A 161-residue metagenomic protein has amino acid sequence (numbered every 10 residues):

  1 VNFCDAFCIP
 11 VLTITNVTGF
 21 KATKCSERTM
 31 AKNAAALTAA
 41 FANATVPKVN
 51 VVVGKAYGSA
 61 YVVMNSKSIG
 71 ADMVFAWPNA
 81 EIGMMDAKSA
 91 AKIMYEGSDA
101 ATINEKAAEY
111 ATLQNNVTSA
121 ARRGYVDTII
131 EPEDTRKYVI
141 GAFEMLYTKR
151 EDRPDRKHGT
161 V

Functional and structural regions predicted by a protein language model:
V1-V161: Ligand-binding clefts of soluble mixed alpha/beta catalytic domains
